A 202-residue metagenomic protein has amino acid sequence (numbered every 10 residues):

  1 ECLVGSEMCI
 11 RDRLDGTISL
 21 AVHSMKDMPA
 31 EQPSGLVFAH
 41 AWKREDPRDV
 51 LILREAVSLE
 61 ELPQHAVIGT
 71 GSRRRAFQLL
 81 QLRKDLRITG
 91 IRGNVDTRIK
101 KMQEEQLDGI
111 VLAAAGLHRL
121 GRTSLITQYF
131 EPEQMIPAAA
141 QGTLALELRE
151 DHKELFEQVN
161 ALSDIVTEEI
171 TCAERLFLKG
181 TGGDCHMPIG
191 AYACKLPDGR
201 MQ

Functional and structural regions predicted by a protein language model:
E1-G5, I10: Single conserved hydrophobic/aromatic residue that forms the stacking wall/gate of nucleotide- or nucleobase-binding
I10-A21, P29-A30, R87, G93-T97: Central regulatory/effector-binding core of bacterial HTH transcription factors
L14-S24, D108-A113: Paired acidic/hydrophobic, glycine-rich loop segments that form the ligand-binding mouth/hinge of periplasmic-binding
G16, H23-K26, A145-H152: Ordered, amphipathic secondary-structure segments that act as subunit-interaction surfaces in large macromolecular
S19-L20, L36-V37, D49-V50, A66-V67 (+4 more regions): Structural motif
M25-L86: A conserved helix-loop-strand patch within extracytoplasmic ligand-binding domains of the periplasmic binding
Q81-Q202: Small-molecule-sensing regulatory modules
